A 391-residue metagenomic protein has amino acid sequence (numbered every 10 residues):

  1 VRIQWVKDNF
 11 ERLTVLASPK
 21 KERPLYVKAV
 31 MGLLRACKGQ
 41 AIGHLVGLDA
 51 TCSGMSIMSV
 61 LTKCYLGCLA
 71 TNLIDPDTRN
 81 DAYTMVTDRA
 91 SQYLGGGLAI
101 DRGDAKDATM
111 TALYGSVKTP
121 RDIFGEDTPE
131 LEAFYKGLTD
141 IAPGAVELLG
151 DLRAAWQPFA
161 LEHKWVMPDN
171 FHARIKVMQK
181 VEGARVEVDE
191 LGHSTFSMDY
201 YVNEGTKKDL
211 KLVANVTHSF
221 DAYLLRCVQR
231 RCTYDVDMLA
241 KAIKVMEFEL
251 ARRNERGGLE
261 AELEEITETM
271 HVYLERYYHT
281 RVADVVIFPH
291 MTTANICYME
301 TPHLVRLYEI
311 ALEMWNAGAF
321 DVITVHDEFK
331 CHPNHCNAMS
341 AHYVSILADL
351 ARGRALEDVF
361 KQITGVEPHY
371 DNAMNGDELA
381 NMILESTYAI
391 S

Functional and structural regions predicted by a protein language model:
V1-S391: Conserved catalytic core of nucleotide polymerization and phosphodiester-bond processing enzymes
